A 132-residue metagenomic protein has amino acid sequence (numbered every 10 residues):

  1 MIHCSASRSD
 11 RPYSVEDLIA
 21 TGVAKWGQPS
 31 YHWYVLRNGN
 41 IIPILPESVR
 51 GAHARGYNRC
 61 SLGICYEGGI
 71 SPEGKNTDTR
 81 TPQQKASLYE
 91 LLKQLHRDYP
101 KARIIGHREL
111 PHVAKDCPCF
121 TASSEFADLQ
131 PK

Functional and structural regions predicted by a protein language model:
M1-S5, S9, N38, N58-C60 (+1 more regions): Basic/polar, cationic surfaces and motifs that engage anionic cell-wall and phosphate/carboxylate ligands
M1-V49: Short, conserved "active-site rim" segments that organize catalytic pockets and cofactor/ligand binding
G22, G51-H53, L91-K93: Short, well-ordered helical secondary-structure segments
P43-A54, K115-S123: Charged, often glycine-rich, active-site loop that binds/positions anionic groups
H53-R59, G63-C65: Short glycine/proline-enriched loop/turn "hinge" motifs that connect secondary-structure elements and lie
